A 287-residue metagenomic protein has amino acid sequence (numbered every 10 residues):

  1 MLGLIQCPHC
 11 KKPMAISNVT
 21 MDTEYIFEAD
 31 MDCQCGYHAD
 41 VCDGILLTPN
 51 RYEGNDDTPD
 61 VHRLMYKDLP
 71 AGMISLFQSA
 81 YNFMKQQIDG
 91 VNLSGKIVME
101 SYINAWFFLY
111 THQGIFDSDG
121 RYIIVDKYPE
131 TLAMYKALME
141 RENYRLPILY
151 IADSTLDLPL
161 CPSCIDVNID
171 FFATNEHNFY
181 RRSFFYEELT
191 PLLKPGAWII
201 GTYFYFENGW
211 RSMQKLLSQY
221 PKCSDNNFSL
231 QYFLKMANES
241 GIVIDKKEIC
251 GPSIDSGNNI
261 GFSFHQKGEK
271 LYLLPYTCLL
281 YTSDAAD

Functional and structural regions predicted by a protein language model:
G54-D89: Class I SAM-dependent methyltransferase Rossmann-like catalytic core, especially the SAM/SAH-binding loop
I97-M99, I103-D157: Class I SAM-dependent methyltransferase SAM/SAH-binding core
L156-N168: A short acidic, Gly/Pro-enriched loop at the edge of an enzyme's catalytic core that lines a small-molecule cofactor
E176-E188: A short, conserved alpha-helix within the catalytic core of class I
W198-S224: Conserved class I S-adenosyl-L-methionine
S224-G241, K247: Short alpha-helix
D245-P275: Conserved catalytic loop of SAM-dependent methyltransferase domains
Y281-D287: Conserved small/polar residues in nucleotide/adenosyl-binding loops
